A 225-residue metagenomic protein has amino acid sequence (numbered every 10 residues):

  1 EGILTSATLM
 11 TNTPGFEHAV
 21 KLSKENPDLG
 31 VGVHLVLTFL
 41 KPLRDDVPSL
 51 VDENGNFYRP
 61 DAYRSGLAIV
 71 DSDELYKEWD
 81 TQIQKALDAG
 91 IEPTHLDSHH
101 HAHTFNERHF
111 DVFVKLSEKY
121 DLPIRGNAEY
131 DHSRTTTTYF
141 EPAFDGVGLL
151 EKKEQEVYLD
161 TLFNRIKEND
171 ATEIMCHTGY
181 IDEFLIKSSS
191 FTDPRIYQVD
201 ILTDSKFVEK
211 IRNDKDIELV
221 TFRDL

Functional and structural regions predicted by a protein language model:
E1, A19-G30, D45-N56, L87-D88 (+1 more regions): Acidic (Asp/Glu)-rich catalytic clusters
L4-T8, D28-H34, P93-D97, P123 (+1 more regions): Structural preference for beta-strand elements that scaffold enzyme active sites
L9-H18, L37-L43, H101-R108, G148-E154: Acidic-and-aromatic substrate-binding clefts and catalytic sites of carbohydrate-active enzymes
M10-N12, H34-L40, H99-H101, E129-D131 (+3 more regions): Active-site beta-loop-alpha junctions enriched in small/polar residues
K41-A68, S190-T192: Active-site gating loops and adjacent loop-to-helix segments of metal-dependent hydrolytic enzymes
S72, D80-T138, P142-E156, N164-K167: Catalytic domains of cell-wall/extracellular-matrix polysaccharide-remodeling enzymes, centered on de-N-acetylation
D121-P123, A128-Y130, D160-T161, R165-D182 (+1 more regions): Aromatic-lined glycan-binding groove of carbohydrate-active enzymes
I124-R125, S188-L225: C-terminal domain-boundary segment and adjacent tail
